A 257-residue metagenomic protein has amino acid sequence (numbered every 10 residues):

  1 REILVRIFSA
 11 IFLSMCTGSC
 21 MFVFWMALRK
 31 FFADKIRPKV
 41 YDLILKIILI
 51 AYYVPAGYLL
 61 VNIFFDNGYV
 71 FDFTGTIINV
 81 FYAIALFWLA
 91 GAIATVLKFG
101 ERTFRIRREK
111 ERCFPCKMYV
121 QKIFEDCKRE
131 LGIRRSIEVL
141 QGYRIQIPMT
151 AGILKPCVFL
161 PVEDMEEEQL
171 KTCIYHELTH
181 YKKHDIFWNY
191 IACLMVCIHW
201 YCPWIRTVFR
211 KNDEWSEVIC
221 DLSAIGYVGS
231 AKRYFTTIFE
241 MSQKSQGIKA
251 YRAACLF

Functional and structural regions predicted by a protein language model:
E2-F257: Membrane-embedded and juxtamembrane structural elements of multi-pass membrane proteins
